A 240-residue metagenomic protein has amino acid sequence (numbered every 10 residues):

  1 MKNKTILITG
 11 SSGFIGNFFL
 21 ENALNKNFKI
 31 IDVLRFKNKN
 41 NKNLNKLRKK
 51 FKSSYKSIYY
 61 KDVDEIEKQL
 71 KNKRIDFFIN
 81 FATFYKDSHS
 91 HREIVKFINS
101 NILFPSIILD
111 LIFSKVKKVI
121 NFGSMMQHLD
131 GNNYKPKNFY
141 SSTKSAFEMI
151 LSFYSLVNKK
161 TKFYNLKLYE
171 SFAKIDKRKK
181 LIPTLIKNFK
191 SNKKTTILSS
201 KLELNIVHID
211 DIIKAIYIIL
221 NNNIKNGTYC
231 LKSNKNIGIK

Functional and structural regions predicted by a protein language model:
I6-K26: N-terminal Rossmann NAD(P)H-binding glycine-rich loop of SDR-like oxidoreductase domains
T9, V33, F78-A82, V119-M125 (+1 more regions): SDR active-site strand-loop-helix element
F28-N40: Conserved glycine-rich Rossmann-like NAD(P)H-binding loop of the short-chain dehydrogenase/reductase
I58-S100, G131: NAD(P)H-binding glycine-rich loop region in Rossmannoid oxidoreductase-like domains and their noncatalytic homologs
F78-N80, S106-F139: Conserved Rossmann-fold NAD(P)-dependent oxidoreductase catalytic core, especially the SDR/UDP-sugar
R92, K96-F104, N138, S142-T143 (+1 more regions): Glycine-rich NAD(P)-binding loop of the Rossmann-fold in SDR/ketoreductase-type enzymes
F139, M149-L204, I209-I213, Y217: NAD(P)-dependent short-chain dehydrogenase/reductase
L185, N222-K240: Mid/C-terminal beta-alpha module of Rossmann-like enzyme folds, strongest in SDR-family dehydrogenases/epimerases
